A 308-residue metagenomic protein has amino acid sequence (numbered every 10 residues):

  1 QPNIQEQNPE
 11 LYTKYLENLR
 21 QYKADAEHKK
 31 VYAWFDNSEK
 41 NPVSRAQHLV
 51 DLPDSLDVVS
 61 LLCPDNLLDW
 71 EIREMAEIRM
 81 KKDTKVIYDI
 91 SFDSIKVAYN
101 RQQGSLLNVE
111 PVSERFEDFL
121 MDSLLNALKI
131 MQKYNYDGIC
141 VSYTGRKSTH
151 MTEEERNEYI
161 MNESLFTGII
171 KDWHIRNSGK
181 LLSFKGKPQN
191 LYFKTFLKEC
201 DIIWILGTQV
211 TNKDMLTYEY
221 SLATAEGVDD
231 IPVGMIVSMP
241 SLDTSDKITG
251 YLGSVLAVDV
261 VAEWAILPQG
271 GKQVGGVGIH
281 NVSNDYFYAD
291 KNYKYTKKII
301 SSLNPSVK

Functional and structural regions predicted by a protein language model:
Q1-A26: Bacterial Sec-dependent N-terminal signal peptides
I4-L11, H48, N162, Y295: Non-membrane alpha-helical secondary structure
L16, R20, M121, Y293 (+1 more regions): Generic detector of well-ordered alpha-helical segments enriched in charged/polar residues, highlighting helical
K23-D25, I78, Q269: A general structural signal for short secondary-structure junctions and capping/turn motifs
E27-R45, V50-Y220, D230-D246, G250 (+2 more regions): Chitinase-like catalytic core of GlcNAc-active glycosidases
T224-A225: A conserved mid-domain beta-alpha-beta active-site/ligand-binding segment of alpha/beta enzyme cores
I231-K308: Substrate-binding cleft of secreted/luminal carbohydrate-active enzymes
